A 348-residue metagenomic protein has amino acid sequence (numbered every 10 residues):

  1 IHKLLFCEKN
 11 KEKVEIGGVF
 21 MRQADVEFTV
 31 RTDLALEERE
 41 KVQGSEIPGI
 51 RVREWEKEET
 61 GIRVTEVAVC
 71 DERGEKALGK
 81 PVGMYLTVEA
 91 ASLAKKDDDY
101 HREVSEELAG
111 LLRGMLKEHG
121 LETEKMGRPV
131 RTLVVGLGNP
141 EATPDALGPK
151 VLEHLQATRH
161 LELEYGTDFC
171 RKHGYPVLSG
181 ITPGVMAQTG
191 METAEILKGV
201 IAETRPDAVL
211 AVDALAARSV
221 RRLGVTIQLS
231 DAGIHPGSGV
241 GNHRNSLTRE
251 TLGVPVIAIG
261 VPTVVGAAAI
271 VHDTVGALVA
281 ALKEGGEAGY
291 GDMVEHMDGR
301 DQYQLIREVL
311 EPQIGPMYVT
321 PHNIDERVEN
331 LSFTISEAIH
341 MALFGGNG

Functional and structural regions predicted by a protein language model:
K9-K13: Polybasic, lysine-rich low-complexity intrinsically disordered segments
G18-P81: N-terminal amphipathic/basic leader segments beginning at the initiator methionine
E72-E118: An N-terminal, well-structured beta->alpha segment
T87-A91, R131-A142, G180-G184: Short glycine-rich or small-residue beta-strand-to-loop segments that form or flank ligand, phosphate, metal/Fe-S
N139-P176, G180: Glycine-rich phosphate/diphosphate-binding loop of Rossmann-like nucleotide-binding domains
C170-V200: A structural-propensity feature for long, helix-poor, extended segments
I181-T182, A211-G348: A structural signal for small-residue-enriched, beta-sheet-centric alpha/beta enzyme cores and oligomeric scaffold folds
I201, P206-D207: Proline-aspartate-enriched helix->loop->beta-strand connector
